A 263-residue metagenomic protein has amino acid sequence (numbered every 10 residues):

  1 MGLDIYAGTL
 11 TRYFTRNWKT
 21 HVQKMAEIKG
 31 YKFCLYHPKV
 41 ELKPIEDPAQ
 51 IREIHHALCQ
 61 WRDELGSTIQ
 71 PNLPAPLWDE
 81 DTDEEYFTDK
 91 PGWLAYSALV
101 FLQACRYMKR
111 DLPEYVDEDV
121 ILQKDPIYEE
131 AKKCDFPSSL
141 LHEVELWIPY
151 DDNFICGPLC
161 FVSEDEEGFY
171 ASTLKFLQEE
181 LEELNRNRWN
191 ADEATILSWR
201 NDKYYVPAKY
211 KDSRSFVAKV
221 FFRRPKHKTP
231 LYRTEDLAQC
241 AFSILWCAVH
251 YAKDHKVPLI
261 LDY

Functional and structural regions predicted by a protein language model:
M1-C247, Y251, H255, Y263: Acidic (Asp/Glu-rich) sequence patches and key acidic residues that form negatively charged surfaces used
